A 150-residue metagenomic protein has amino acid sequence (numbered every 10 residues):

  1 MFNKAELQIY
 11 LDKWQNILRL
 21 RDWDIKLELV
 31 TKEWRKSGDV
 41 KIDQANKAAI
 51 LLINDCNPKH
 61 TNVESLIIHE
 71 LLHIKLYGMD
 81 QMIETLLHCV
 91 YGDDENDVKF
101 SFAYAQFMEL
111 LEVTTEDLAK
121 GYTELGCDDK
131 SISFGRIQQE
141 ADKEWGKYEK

Functional and structural regions predicted by a protein language model:
M1-T61, G78-K150: Metalloprotease/metallohydrolase-associated module, dominated by Zn2+-dependent proteases
S65-Y77: Active-site recognition of the HExxH zinc-binding catalytic motif
